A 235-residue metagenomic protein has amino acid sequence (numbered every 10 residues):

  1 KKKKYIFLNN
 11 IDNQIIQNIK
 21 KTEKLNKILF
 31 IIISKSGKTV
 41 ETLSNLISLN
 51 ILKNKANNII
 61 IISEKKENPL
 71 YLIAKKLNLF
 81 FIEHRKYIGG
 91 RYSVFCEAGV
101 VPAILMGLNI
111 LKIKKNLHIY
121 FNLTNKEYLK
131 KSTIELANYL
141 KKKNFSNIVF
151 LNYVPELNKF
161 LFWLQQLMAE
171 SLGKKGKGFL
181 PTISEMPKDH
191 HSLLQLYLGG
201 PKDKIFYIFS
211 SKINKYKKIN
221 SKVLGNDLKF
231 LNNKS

Functional and structural regions predicted by a protein language model:
K1-T124: Glycine-rich phosphate-binding loops that contact phosphosugars or nucleotide phosphates
K2, L108-L111, N122-S235: Acidic catalytic cores of enzymes that act on phosphate-bearing nucleotides/polynucleotides
